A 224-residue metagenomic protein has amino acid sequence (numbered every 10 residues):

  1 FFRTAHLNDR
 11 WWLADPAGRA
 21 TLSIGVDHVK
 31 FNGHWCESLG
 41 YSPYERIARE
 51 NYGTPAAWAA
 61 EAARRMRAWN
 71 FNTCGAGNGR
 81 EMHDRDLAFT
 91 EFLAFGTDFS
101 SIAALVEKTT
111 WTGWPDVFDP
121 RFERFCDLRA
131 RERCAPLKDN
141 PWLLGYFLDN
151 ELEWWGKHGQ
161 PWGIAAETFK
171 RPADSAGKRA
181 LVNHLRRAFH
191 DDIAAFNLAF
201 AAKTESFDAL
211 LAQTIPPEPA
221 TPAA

Functional and structural regions predicted by a protein language model:
F1-G145, A223-A224: Active-site-adjacent substrate/metal-binding segments within catalytic domains of carbohydrate-active enzymes
N8, P16, W111, D116-V117 (+1 more regions): Polysaccharide-binding and catalytic clefts of secreted carbohydrate-active enzymes
